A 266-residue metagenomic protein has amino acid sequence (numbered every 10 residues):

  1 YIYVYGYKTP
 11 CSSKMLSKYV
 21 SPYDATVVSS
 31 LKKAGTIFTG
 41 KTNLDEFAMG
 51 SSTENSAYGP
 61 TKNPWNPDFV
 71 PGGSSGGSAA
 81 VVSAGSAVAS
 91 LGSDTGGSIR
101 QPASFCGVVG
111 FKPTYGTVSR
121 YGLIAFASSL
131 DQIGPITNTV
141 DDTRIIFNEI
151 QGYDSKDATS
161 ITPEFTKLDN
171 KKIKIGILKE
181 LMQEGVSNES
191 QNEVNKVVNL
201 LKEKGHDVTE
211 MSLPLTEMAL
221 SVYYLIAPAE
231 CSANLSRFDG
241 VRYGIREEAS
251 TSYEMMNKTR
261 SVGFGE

Functional and structural regions predicted by a protein language model:
Y1-S13, N170-L178, A229-E266: Short helix-loop capping/hinge segments that flank enzyme active sites or metal/cofactor-binding pockets
Y1-T95, N195-N199, E203-G205: Gly/Ser-rich catalytic/binding loops embedded in alpha/beta enzyme cores
I2, L44-D45, T95-I99, A103-F105 (+3 more regions): Acidic, glycine-rich active-site loops and adjacent beta-strand->loop/helix elements that engage anionic groups
Y7-T9, M49-T53, R100-F105, G122-L123 (+2 more regions): Short acidic, glycine/serine/threonine-rich loops at helix termini
N55, G59, S221-N234: Charged, often glycine-rich, active-site loop that binds/positions anionic groups
T95-Y121: Glycine/threonine-rich beta-strand-loop-alpha-helix active-site module that forms ligand/phosphate-binding
K112-N192, S250-K258: A short helix-breaking turn/cap at a secondary-structure junction
V186-L213, G244-S250: Acyltransferase
